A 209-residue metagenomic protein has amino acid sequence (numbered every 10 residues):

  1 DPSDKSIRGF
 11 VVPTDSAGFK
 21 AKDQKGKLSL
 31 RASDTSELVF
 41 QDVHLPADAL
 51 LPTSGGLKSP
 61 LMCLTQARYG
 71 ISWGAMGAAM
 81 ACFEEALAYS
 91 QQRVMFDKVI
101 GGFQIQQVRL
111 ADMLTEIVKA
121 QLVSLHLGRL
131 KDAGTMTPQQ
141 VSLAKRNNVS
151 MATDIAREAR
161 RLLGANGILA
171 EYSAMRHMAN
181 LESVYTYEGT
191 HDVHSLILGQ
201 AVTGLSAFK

Functional and structural regions predicted by a protein language model:
D1, K27-D34: Short Gly/Pro-enriched turn/cap motifs at secondary-structure boundaries
D1-A21: A short core secondary-structure module
R8, D34-L38: Short beta-strand micro-motifs in enzyme catalytic cores
K22-G26: Short beta-alpha junctions and helix-cap segments that line functional grooves
T35, P46-D48: Non-transmembrane domains of secretory- and envelope-associated proteins
E37-V39, T53, M62-K209: Alpha-helical interface subdomain recognition
V39-L45: Self-splicing inteins and homing endonuclease
D48-S54: Cytochrome P450 core scaffold surrounding the K-helix E-X-X-R motif and the conserved "meander" helix-loop region
